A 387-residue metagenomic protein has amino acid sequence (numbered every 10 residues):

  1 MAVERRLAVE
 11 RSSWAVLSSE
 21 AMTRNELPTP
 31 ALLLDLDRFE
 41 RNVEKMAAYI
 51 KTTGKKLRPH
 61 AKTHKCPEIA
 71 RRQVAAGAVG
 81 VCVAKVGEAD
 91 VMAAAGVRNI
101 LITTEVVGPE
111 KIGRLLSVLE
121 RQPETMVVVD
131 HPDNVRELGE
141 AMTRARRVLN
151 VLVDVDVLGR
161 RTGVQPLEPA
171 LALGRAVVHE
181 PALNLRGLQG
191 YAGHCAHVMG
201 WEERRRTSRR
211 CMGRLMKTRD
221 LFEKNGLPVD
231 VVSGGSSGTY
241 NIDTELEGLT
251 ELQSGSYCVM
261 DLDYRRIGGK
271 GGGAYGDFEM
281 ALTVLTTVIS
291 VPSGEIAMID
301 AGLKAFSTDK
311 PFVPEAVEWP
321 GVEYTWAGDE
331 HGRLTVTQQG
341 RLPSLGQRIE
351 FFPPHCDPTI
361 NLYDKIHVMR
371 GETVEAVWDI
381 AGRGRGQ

Functional and structural regions predicted by a protein language model:
M1-S117, R383-Q387: A charged N-terminal "starter" segment
T23-L36, R98-I102, L116-V127, M199-R209 (+1 more regions): Glycine-rich tight-turn/loop motif centered on a GG-T
F39, K62, M92, V153 (+5 more regions): Conserved, mostly hydrophobic/aromatic
H60-H197: Active-site-proximal beta-alpha core segment in soluble small-molecule metabolic enzymes
N150, D156-G269: Active-site loop/helix belt of alpha/beta enzymes
R206-T207, G238-E318: Active-site loop ensemble at the mouth of alpha/beta enzyme cores that anchors a bound cofactor
P292-Q387: C-terminal accessory subdomain/extension
